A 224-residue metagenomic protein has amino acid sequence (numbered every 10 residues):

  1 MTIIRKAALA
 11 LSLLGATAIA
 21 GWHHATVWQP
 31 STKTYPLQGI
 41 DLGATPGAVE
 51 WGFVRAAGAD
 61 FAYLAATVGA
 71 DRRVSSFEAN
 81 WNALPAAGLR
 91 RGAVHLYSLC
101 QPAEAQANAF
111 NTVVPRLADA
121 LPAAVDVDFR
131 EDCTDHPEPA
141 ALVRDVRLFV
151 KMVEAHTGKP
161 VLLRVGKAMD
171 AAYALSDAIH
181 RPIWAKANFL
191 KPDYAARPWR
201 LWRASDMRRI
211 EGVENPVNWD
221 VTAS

Functional and structural regions predicted by a protein language model:
M1-I3: N-terminal Lys/Arg-rich, disordered targeting/topogenic segments
R5-H24: Hydrophobic membrane-insertion alpha-helices, especially the h-region of bacterial N-terminal signal peptides
W22-T34: Aromatic-capped interface at the extracytoplasmic side of an N-terminal signal-anchor transmembrane helix
S31-G47, A178-S224: Functionally critical loop-and-helix segments that line ligand-binding/catalytic clefts of soluble enzyme domains
T32-G47, A65-L148, E154-H156: Substrate-binding cleft of extracellular glycoside hydrolase catalytic domains
Q38-L42, A62-L64, L89-V94, A123-V125 (+3 more regions): Hydrophobic faces of well-ordered beta-strands that scaffold small-molecule active sites in alpha/beta enzyme cores
P122-A196: Catalytic domains of cell-wall/extracellular-matrix polysaccharide-remodeling enzymes, centered on de-N-acetylation
